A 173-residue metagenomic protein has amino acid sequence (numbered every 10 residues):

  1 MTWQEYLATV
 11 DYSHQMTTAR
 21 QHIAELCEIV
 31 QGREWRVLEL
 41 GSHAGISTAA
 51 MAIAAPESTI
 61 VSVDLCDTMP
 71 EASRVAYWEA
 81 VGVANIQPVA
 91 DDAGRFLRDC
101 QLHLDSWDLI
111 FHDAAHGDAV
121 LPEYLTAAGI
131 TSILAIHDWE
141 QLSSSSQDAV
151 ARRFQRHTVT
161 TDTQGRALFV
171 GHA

Functional and structural regions predicted by a protein language model:
M1-A173: A short alpha-helical cap/connector motif
